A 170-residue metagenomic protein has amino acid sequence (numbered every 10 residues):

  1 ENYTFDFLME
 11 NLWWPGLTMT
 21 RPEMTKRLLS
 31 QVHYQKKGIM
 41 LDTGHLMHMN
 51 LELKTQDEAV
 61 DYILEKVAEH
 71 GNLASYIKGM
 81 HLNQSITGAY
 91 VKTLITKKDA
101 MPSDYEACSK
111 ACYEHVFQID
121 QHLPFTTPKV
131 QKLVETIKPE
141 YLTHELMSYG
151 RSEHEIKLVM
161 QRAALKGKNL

Functional and structural regions predicted by a protein language model:
E1-G38, H48: Active-site acidic/histidine proton-transfer and metal-coordination neighborhood in alpha/beta enzyme cores
N2, R27-V32, E69, K132-T136 (+2 more regions): Alpha-helical structural signal in soluble globular domains
F7-M9, K37-D42, K78-L82, E140-E145: Hydrophobic faces of well-ordered beta-strands that scaffold small-molecule active sites in alpha/beta enzyme cores
N11-P15, T43-M47, Q84-I86, S148-G150: Active-site-proximal loop/turn and secondary-structure-junction residues that shape catalytic pockets, frequently
T18-P22, M47-P139: Gly/Pro-rich active-site loop or hairpin
E23-M24, T96-K97, K157-R162: Short, surface-exposed amphipathic charged segments that create phosphate/polyanion-binding patches used for binding
G88-V91, G150-H154: Short active-site-adjacent structural elements
R151-L170: C-terminal helical cap(s) of enzyme catalytic domains, especially alpha/beta-barrels
